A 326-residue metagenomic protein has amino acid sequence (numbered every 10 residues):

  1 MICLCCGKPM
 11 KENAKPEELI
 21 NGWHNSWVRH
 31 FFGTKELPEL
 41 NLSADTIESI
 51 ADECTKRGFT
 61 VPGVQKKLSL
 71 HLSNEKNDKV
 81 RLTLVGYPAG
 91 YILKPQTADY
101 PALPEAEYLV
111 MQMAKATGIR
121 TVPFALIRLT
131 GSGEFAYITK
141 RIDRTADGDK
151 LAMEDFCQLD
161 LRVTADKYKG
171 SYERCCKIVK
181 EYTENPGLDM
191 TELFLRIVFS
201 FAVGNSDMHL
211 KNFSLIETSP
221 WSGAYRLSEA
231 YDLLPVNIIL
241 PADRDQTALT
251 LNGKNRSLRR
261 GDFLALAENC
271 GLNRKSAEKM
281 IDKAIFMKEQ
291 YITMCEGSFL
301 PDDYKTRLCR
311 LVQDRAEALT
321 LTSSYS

Functional and structural regions predicted by a protein language model:
M1-E48, D52, W221, Y225 (+2 more regions): Regulatory N- and C-terminal appendages and interdomain linkers associated with kinase/kinase-like NTP transferase
I47-K167, K275: Conserved ATP-binding subdomain of kinase catalytic cores across diverse folds
L70, A114, F156, D207 (+3 more regions): A residue-level signal for conserved active-site and pocket-lining positions in enzyme catalytic cores
D99-A116, S171-I238: Conserved kinase catalytic-core segment
T130, K279-E289: Small/polar glycine-rich anion-binding or flexible loop at a beta-alpha turn
T130-S132, A136-A202, L249, A265 (+2 more regions): ATP-dependent phospho-/nucleotidyl transfer catalytic cores
D155, L159-I178, L215-K275: Catalytic-core segments of enzymes that bind and process phosphorylated/nucleotide-bearing substrates
K275, M287-I292, D303: Charged substrate- and nucleic-acid-binding regions of tRNA-handling and nucleotidyl-transfer enzymes, centered on
